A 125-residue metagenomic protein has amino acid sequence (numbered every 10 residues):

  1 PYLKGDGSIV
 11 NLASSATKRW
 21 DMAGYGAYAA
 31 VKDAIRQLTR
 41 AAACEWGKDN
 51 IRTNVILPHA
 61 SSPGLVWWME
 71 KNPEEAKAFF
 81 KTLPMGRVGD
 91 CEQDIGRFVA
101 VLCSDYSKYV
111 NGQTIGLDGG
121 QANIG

Functional and structural regions predicted by a protein language model:
Y2-G5: Helix-to-beta-strand junctions that scaffold the AdoMet/dcAdoMet cofactor pocket in Class I SAM-dependent enzymes
S8-A34, T39-K48, A60-S61: Catalytic loop of short-chain dehydrogenase/reductase
S15, A60-V66, G120-A122: Conserved sequence/active-site signature of Rossmann-fold short-chain dehydrogenase/reductase
G47, R52, V110-G112: Short, small/polar-rich loop/turn modules that mediate ligand/substrate recognition or access, typified
R52-S62, C103, G116-D118: Conserved SDR Rossmann-fold cofactor-binding beta-strand/turn motif
E74-Q93: Catalytic Tyr-x(3-8)-Lys segment
D94-G96, L102: Non-catalytic, hydrophobic alpha-helical segments
A100, N111-G125: Short C-terminal tail/terminal secondary-structure segment of NAD(P)H-dependent dehydrogenase/reductase domains
